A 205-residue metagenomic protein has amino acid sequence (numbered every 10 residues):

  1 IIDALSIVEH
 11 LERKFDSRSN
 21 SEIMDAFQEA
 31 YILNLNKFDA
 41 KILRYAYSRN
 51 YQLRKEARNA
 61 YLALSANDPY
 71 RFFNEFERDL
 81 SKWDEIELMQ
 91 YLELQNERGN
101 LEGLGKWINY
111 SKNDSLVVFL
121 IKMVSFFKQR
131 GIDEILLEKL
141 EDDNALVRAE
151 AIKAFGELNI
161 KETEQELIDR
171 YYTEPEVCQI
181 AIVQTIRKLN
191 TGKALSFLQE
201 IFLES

Functional and structural regions predicted by a protein language model:
I2-F15, L35-A46, A66-E77, E97-Y110 (+4 more regions): Amphipathic alpha-helical scaffolding segments comprising HEAT/armadillo-like alpha-solenoid repeats
R18-S19, R49-Y51, L80-D84, K112-N113 (+2 more regions): Short inter-helical turns and helix N-cap capping residues of alpha-solenoid HEAT/ARM repeat scaffolds
N20-A60: Membrane-embedded segments
I23, R54, D84-E85, V117 (+3 more regions): Residue-level detector of extended alpha-helical repeat arrays and alpha-solenoid scaffolds
A26-F27, A57-A60, E87-L88, L120 (+3 more regions): Conserved hydrophobic register position within alpha-solenoid helical repeats
F76-Y110, V118-S125: Alpha-solenoid helical repeat scaffolds
A145-V147, K153-A154: Membrane-proximal, solvent-exposed terminal domains/tails of membrane-associated proteins
